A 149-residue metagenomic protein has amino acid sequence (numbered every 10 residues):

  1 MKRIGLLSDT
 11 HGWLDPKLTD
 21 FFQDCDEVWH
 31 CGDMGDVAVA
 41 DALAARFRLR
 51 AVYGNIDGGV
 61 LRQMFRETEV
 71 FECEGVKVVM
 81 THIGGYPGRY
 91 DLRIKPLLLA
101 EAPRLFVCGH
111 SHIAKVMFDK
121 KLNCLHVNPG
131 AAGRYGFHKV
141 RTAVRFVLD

Functional and structural regions predicted by a protein language model:
M1-L49, D57-G75, K139-T142: N-terminal active-site segment of His-dependent metallophosphoesterases
K2, C73-E74, E101-A102, V127-D149: Binuclear metal-dependent phosphoesterase catalytic core
L6-S8, E27-D33, R50-N55, V79-H82 (+2 more regions): Active-site neighborhood of phospho(di)ester-bond hydrolases with catalytic His/Asp-centered motifs
G12-P16, G35-V39, I56-L61, G85-Y90 (+2 more regions): Active-site environment of divalent metal-dependent phosphoester hydrolases
G32, V78, L97-L98, V144-F146: Short, charged/polar low-complexity linear motifs in solvent-exposed/disordered segments
D57-A102, R134-Y135: Active-site-proximal segments of metal-dependent phosphoesterases and phosphodiesterases across multiple
A100, L105, I113-L125, D149: A short C-terminal boundary segment appended to hydrolase-like catalytic domains
